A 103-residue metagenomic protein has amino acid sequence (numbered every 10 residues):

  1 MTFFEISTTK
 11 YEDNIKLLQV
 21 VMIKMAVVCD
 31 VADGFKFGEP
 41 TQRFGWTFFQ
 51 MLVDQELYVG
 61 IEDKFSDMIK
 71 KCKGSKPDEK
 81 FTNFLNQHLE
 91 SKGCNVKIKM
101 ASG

Functional and structural regions predicted by a protein language model:
M1-F3, F44-F48, S91-G93: A general secondary-structure signal for short beta-strands and their flanking turns/coil in non-transmembrane regions
M1-K24: Short, extreme N-terminal segment that most often corresponds to the first beta-strand
K10, D54, K73-D78, H88: Alpha-helix initiation/capping motif
K16-L17, M51, F84, H88: Acidic/proline-rich low-complexity IDRs
Q19-A26, V59-F84, C94: Extended Gly/Ser/Thr-rich low-complexity repeat segments, especially those forming or decorating extracellular
A26-F35, L89-C94: Short secondary-structure junctions
C29-S75: Short, intrinsically disordered low-complexity segments
N95-G103: Short acidic DE-rich linear segments
